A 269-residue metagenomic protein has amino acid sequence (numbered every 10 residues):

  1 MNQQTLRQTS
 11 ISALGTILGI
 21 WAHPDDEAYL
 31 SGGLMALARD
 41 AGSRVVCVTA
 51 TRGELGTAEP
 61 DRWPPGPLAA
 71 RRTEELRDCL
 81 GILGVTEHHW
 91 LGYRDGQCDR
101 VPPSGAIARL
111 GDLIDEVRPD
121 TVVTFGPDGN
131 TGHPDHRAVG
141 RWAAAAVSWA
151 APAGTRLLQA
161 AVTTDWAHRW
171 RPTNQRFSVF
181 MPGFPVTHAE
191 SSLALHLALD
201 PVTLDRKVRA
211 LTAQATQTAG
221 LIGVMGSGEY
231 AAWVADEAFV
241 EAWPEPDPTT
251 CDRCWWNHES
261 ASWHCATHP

Functional and structural regions predicted by a protein language model:
M1-R118, A145, W149, C265-H268: Active-site rim/loop-helix segments in enzyme catalytic domains that contact anionic ligands
N2-L18, G96, R100-P269: Metal-dependent de-N-acetylase/amidase catalytic core
